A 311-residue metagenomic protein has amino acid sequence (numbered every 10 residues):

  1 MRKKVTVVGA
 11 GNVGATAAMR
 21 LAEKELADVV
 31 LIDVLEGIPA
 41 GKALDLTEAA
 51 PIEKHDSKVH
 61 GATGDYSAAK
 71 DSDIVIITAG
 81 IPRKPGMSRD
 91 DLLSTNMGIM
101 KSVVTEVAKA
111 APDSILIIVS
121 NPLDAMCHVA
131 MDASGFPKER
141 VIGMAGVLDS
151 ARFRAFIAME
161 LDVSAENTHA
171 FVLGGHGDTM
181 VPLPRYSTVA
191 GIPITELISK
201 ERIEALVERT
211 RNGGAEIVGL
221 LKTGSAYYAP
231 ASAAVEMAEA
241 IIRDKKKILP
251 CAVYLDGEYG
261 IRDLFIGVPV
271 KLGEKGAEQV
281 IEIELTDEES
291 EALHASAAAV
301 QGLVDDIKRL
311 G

Functional and structural regions predicted by a protein language model:
A10-G11: Glycine-rich Rossmann-fold phosphate-binding loop(s) that bind the pyrophosphate of adenine dinucleotide cofactors
G14-A15: N-terminal Rossmann-fold NAD(P) dinucleotide-binding loop
E23-D28, G135-P137: Conserved S-adenosyl-L-methionine
I32-S72, Q301-R309: Conserved N-terminal Rossmann-fold NAD(P) cofactor-binding segment
I52-S114: Rossmann-like NAD(P)-binding element
S88-R154: Rossmann-like NAD(P)(H) cofactor-binding subdomain of soluble oxidoreductases
S134-R140, D149-G311: C-terminal substrate-binding/catalytic lobe of Rossmann-fold NAD(P)-dependent dehydrogenases
